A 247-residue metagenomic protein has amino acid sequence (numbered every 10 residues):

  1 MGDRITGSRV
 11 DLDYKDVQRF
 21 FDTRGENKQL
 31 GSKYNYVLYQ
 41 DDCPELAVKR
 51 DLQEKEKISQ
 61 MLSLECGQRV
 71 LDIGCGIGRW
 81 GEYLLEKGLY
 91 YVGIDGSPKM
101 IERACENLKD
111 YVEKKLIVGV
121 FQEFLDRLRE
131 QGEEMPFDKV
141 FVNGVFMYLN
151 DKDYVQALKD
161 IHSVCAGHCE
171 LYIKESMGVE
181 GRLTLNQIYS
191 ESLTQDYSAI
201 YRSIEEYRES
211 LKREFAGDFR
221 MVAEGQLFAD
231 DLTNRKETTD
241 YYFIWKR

Functional and structural regions predicted by a protein language model:
M1-G67, I73, I77-R129, L149-Q156 (+2 more regions): Class I (Rossmann-like) S-adenosyl-L-methionine-dependent methyltransferase catalytic domain, capturing the SAM-binding
G67, P136-F137: Local beta-strand N-terminus motif with an aromatic residue
F141: A conserved beta-strand element that flanks and buttresses the S-adenosyl-L-methionine
G144-Y148: Short catalytic micro-motifs in class I SAM-dependent methyltransferases
S163-V164: Conserved helix-to-beta-strand junction in the class I
